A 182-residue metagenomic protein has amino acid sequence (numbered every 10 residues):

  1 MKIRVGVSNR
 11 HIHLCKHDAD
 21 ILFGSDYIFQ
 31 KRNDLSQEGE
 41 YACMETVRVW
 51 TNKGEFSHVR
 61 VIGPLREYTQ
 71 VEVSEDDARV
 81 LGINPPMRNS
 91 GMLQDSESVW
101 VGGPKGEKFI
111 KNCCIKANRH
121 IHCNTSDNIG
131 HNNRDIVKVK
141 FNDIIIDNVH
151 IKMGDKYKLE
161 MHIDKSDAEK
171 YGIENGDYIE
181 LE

Functional and structural regions predicted by a protein language model:
R4-N52, S57-P104, F109-K138, H150-Y178: Short beta-strand-centered segments at strand-helix junctions
D143-H150: Short, Lys/Arg- and Gly-enriched loop/turn segments at beta-strand edges
E180-E182: C-terminal edge-of-domain segments
